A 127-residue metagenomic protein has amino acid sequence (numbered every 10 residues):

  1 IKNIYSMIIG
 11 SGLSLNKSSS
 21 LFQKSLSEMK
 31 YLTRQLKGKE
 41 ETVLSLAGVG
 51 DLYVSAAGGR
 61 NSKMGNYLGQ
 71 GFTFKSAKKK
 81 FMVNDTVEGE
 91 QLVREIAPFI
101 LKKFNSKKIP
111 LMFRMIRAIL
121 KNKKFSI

Functional and structural regions predicted by a protein language model:
K2, S6-N16, Q23-L26, R34-I127: NAD(P)-dependent Rossmann-like dehydrogenase/reductase catalytic/cofactor-binding core
